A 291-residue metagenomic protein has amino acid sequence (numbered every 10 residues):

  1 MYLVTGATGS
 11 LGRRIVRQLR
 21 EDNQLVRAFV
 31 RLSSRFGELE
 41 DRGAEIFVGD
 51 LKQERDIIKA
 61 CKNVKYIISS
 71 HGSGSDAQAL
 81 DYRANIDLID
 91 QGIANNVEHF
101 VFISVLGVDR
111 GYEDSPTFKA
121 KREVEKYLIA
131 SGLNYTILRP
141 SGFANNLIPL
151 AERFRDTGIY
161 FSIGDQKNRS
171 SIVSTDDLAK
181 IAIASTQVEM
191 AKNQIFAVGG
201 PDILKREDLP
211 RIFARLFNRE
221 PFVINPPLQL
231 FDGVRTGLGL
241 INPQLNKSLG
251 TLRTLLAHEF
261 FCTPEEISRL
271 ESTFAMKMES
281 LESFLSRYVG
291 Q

Functional and structural regions predicted by a protein language model:
Y2-Q24: N-terminal Rossmann NAD(P)H-binding glycine-rich loop of SDR-like oxidoreductase domains
R42-K65: Conserved Rossmann-fold cofactor-binding substructure of NAD(P)-dependent oxidoreductases
K59-F100, K119-Y127: NAD(P)-cofactor binding segment of oxidoreductase domains
A84, D165-T186, Q194: Substrate-positioning beta->alpha
S104, E123-E152, D156: Conserved beta-loop-beta element that borders a ligand/cofactor-binding pocket
N145-R153, S185-F196, N218-P221: Glycine/proline-rich active-site loop of Rossmann-fold NAD(P)-dependent oxidoreductases
G164-N168, F196-I203, A214-N218, N225-L228 (+1 more regions): Glycine-rich Rossmann NAD(P)(H)-binding loop
Q229-Q291: A hydrophobic C-terminal alpha-helical subdomain
